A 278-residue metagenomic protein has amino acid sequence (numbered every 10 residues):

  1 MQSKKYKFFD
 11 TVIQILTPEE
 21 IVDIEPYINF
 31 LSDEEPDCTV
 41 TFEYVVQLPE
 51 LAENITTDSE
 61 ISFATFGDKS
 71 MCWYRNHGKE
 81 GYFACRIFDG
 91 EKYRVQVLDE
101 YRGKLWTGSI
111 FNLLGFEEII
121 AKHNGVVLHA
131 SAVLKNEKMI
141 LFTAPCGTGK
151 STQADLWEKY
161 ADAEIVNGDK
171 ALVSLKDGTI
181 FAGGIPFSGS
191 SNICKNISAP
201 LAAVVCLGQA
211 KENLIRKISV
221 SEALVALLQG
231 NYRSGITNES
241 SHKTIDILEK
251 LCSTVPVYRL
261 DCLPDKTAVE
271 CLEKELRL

Functional and structural regions predicted by a protein language model:
M1-C146, L156-V166, A171-L278: A noncatalytic interaction/capping subdomain that flanks phosphate/NTP-handling catalytic cores
K150: Conserved lysine of the Walker
Q153: Hydrophobic positions on the alpha1 helix immediately C-terminal to the Walker A/P-loop
